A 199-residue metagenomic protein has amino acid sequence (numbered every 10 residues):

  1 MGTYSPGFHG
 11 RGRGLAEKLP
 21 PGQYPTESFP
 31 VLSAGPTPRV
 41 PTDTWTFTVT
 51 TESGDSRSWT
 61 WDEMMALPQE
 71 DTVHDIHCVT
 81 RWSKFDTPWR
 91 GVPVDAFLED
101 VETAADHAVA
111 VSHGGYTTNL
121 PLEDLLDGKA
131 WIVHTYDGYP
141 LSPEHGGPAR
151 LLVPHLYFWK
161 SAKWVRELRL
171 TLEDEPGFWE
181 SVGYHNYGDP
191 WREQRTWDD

Functional and structural regions predicted by a protein language model:
G2-D199: Structured, non-membrane catalytic/scaffold regions adjacent to prosthetic-group chemistry
